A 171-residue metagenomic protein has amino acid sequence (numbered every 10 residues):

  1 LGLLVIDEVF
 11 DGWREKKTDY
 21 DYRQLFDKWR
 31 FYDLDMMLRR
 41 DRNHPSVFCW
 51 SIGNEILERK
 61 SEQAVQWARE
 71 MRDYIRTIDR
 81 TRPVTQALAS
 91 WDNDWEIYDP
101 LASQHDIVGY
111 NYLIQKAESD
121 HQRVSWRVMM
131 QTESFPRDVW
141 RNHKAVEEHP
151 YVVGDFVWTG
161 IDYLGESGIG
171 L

Functional and structural regions predicted by a protein language model:
L1-E118, R123-W126, E133-P136, W140: Active-site mouth of glycoside hydrolases
V84-Q86, M130-Q131, V152-V157: Acidic/polar loop patches that form or flank catalytic/metal-binding clefts of enzymes that bind anionic ligands
W126-R127, E148: Glycine-rich, phosphate-binding/catalytic loops in enzymes
H143-L171: Aromatic/acidic polysaccharide-binding cleft in carbohydrate-active enzymes
